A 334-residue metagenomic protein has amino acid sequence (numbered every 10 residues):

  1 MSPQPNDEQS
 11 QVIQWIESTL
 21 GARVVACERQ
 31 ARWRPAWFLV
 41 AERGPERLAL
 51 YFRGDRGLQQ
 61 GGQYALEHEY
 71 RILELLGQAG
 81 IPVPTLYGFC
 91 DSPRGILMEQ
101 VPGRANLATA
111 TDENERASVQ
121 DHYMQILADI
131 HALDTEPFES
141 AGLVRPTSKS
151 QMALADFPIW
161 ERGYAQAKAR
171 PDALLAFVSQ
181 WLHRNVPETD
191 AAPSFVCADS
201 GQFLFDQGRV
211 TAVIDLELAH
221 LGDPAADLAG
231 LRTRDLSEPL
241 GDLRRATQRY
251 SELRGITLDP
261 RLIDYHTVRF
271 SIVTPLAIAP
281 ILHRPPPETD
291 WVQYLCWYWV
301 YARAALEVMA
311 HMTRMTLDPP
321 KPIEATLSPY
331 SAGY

Functional and structural regions predicted by a protein language model:
E8-R23, L133-C197, Q207, G255-L258 (+1 more regions): An alpha-helical support segment within catalytic cores of ATP-dependent transferases
Q14, H68-R71, Q125, F177-Q180 (+1 more regions): Generic recognition of well-ordered alpha-helical segments within structured catalytic/regulatory domains
G21, Q78, P102-G103, Q125-A128 (+6 more regions): Residues at helix-coil transition
E28-A155, I159-A173: ATP-binding pocket architecture of kinase catalytic cores
R32-A41, R47-F52, L86, R94 (+2 more regions): Active-site acidic catalytic loop and adjacent metal/ATP-binding pocket of ATP-dependent phosphoryl transfer enzymes
Y87, L258-R269: All-alpha amphipathic helical-bundle segments outside canonical DNA-binding/catalytic cores that form hydrophobic
A225-L258, R269-E288, R303-M312: Active-site activation/catalytic loop segments of kinase-like enzymes and analogous catalytic loops in related
L276-Y334: ATP/Mg2+ or Mg2+-diphosphate-binding catalytic cores that bind nucleotide phosphates or diphosphates via glycine-rich
